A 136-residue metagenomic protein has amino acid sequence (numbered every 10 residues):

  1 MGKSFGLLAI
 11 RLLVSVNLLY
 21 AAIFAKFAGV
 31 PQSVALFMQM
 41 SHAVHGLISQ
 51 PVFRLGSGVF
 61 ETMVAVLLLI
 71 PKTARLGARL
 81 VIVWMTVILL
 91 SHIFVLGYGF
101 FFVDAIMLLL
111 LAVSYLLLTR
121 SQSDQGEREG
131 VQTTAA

Functional and structural regions predicted by a protein language model:
M1-A136: Membrane-interface extramembranous regions
